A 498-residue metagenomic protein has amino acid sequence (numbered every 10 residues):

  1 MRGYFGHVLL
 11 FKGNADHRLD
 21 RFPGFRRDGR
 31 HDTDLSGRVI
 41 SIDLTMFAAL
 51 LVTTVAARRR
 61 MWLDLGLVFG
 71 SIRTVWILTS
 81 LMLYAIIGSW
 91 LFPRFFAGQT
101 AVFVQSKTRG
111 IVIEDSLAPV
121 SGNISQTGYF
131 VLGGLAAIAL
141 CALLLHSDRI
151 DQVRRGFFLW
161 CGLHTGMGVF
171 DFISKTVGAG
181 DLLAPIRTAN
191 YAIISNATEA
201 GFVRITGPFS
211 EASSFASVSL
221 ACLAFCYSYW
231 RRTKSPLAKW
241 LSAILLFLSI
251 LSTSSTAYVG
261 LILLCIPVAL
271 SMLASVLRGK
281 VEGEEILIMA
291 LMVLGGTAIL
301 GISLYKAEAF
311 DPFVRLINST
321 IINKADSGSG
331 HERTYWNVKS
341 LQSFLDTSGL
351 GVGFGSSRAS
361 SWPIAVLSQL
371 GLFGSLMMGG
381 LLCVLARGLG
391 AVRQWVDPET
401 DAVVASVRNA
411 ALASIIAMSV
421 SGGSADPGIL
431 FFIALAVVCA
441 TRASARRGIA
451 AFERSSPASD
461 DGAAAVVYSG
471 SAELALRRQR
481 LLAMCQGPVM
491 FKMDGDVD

Functional and structural regions predicted by a protein language model:
R2-L9, T127-A139, R154-L182, I193-M272: Alpha-helical transmembrane segments of multi-pass inner-membrane proteins
D16, G66-L81, A118-S121, G128-V131 (+2 more regions): Interfacial loop-to-transmembrane-helix boundary motif in multi-pass membrane proteins
G37, L83, L91, F172-A179 (+3 more regions): A membrane-periplasm/extracellular boundary helix in multi-pass inner-membrane enzymes that assemble envelope glycans
G88, R315, S319-V366, L370-M377: TM-adjacent membrane-interface loops and short helices in multi-pass inner/ER membrane proteins
F92-D115, T165-F209, V314, L345: Membrane-interfacial helix-loop-helix modules of multi-pass inner-membrane proteins that assemble, modify, or transport
E211-S213, S254, L350-A391, S414-S419: A conserved mid-to-late transmembrane alpha helix and its immediate loop/hinge that forms the functional core
G296-I299, E399, A434-D498: A juxtamembrane structural motif centered on a specific transmembrane helix
L389-S421, P427, A436: Loop-to-helix entry and N-terminal half of a specific, functionally important transmembrane alpha helix in multi-pass
